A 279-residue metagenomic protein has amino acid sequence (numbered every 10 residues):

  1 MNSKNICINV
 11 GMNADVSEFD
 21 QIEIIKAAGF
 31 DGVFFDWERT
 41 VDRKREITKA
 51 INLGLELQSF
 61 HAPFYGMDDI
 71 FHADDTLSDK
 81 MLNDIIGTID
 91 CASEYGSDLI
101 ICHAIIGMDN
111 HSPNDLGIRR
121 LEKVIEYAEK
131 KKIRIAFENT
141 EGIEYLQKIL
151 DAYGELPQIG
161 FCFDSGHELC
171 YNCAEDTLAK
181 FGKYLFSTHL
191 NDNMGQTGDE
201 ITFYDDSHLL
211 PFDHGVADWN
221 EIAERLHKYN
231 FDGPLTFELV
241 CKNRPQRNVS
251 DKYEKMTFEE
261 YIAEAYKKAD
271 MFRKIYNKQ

Functional and structural regions predicted by a protein language model:
M1-G87, S93, E129, K183 (+1 more regions): N-terminal pre-domain/capping segments
K4-V10, V33-F35, L57-A62, I100-C102 (+4 more regions): Hydrophobic faces of well-ordered beta-strands that scaffold small-molecule active sites in alpha/beta enzyme cores
G11-E18, G32-R45, D69-I70, G107-S112 (+5 more regions): Acidic-and-aromatic substrate-binding clefts and catalytic sites of carbohydrate-active enzymes
N52-L55, Y127-I133, Y153-Q158, K228-F231 (+1 more regions): Short helix-capping segments at alpha-helix termini
F64-N83, I106-L116, I201-L210, P245-M256: Surface-exposed, active-site-proximal loop segments in enzymatic domains
F71-G160, E260: Active-site acidic/histidine proton-transfer and metal-coordination neighborhood in alpha/beta enzyme cores
E122-V216: Acidic/histidine-rich catalytic cores of soluble enzymes
H214-K228: A short, acidic, amphipathic alpha-helical segment used as a generic capping/interface helix at domain edges
